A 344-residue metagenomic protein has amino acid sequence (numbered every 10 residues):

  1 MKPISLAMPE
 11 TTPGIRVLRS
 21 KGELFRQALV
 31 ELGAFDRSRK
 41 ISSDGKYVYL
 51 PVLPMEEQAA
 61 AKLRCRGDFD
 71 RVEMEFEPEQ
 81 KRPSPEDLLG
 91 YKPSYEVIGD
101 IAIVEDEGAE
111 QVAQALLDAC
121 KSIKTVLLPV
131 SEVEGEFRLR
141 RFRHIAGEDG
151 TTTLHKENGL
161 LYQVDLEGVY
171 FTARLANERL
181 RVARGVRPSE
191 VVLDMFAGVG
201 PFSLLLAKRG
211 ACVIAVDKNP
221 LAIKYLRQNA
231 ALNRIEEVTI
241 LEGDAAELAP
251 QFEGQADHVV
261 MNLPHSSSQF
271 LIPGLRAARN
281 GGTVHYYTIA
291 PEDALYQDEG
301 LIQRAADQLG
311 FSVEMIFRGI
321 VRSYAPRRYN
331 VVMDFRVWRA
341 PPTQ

Functional and structural regions predicted by a protein language model:
M1-Q344: SAM-dependent transferase fold signal centered on methyltransferase-like domains, encompassing both Class I
